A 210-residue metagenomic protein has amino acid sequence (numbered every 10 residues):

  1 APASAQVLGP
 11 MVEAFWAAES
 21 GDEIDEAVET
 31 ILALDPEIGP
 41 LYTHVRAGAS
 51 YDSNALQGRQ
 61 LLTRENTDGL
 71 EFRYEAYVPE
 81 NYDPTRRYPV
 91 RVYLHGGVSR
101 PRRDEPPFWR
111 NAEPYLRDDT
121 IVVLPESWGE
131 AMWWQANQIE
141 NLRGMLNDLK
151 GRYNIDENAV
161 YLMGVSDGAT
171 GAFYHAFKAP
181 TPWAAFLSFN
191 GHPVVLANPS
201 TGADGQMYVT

Functional and structural regions predicted by a protein language model:
A1-Y88: A domain-start/cap signature at the N-terminus of enzymes
W16, S20, A33-P36, G96 (+3 more regions): Sec-exported extracytoplasmic/periplasmic mature domains
T67-G69, D83-R87, P114-R117, N154-I155 (+2 more regions): Extracellular/periplasmic catalytic domains that process cell-envelope and extracellular macromolecules
E80-R86, M132-D167, F177-P182: Gly/Ser-rich "nucleophile elbow"/oxyanion-hole loop immediately N-terminal to the catalytic nucleophile in hydrolases
Y88-R152: Active-site machinery of serine-nucleophile hydrolases
E126, M163, F189-N190: Alpha/beta-hydrolase-fold catalytic nucleophile elbow
G171-H175: Hydrolases whose catalytic domains are alpha/beta-hydrolase-1, hotdog thioesterase, or metallo-beta-lactamase-like
A185, N190-T210: The feature captures the conserved acid-bearing segment of alpha/beta-hydrolase catalytic domains
